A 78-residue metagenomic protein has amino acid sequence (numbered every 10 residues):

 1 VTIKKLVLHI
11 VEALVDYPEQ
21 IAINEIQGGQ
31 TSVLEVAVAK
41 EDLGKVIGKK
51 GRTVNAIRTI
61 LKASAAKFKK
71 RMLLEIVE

Functional and structural regions predicted by a protein language model:
V1-K45, N55, T59-E78: RNA-contacting regions in translation and RNA-metabolism proteins, encompassing KH/S1 modules where present
